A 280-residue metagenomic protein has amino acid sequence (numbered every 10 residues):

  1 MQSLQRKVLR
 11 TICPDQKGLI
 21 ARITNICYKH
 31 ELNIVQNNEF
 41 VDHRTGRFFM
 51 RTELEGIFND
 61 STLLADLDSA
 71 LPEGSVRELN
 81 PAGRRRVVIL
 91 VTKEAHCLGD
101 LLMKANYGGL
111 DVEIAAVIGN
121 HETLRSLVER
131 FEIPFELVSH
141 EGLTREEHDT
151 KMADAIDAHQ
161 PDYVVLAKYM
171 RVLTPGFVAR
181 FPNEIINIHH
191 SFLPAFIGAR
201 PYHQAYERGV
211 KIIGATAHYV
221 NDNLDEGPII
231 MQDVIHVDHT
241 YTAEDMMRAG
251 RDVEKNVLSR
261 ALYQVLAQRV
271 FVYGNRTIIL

Functional and structural regions predicted by a protein language model:
Q2-P14: Short glycine-/aliphatic-rich beta-strand segments at the starts of folded cytosolic domains
T11-L19, I57-F58, V91: Short, surface-exposed ligand-recognition loops at beta-strand->loop->(often short) alpha-helix junctions that present
Q16-Q36: Short amphipathic alpha-helix segments
F40-L280: One-carbon transfer enzymes
